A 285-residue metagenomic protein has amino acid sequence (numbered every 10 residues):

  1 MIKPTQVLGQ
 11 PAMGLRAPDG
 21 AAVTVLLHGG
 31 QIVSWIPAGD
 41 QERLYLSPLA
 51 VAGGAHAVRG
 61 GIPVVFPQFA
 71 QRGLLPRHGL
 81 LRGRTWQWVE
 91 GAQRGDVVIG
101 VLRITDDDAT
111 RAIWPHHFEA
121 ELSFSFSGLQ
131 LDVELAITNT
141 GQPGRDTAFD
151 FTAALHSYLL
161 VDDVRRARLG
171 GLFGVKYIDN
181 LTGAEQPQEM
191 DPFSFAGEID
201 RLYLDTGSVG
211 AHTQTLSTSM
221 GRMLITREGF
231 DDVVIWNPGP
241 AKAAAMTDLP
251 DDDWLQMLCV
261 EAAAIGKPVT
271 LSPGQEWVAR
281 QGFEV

Functional and structural regions predicted by a protein language model:
M1-R59, H212-D231, P273-E284: Beta-strand-rich N-terminal accessory domains
V7, P76-S127: Extended, loop-rich substrate-binding clefts of extracytoplasmic carbohydrate-active enzymes
V7-G9, D19, G29, L80-T85 (+5 more regions): Residues that act as N-cap/strand-start positions at coil-to-secondary-structure junctions
M13, V23, G100, A120-L122 (+4 more regions): Hydrophobic residues positioned within well-ordered beta-strands of beta-sheet architectures
L44-G83, L216, I225-L249: Hot-dog-fold acyl-thioester-processing enzymes
Y45-S47, M223-V285: Active-site pocket scaffolds in enzymes
D106-F151, L155-S157: Acidic, contiguous internal or C-terminal segments within carbohydrate-active enzymes that form a structured patch used
D146-F151, Y158-V233: Active-site/ligand-binding surface loops and adjacent short beta/alpha elements that line catalytic pockets across
